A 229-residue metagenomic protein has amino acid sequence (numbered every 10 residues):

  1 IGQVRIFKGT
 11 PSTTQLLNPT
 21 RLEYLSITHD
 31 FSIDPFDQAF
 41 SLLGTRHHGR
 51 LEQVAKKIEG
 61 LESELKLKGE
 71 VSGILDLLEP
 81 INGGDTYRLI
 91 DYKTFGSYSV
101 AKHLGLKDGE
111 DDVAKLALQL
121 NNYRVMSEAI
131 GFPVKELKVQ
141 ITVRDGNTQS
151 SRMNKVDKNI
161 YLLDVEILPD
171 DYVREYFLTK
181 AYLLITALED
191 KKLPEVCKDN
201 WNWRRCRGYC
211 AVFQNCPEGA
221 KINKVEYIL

Functional and structural regions predicted by a protein language model:
I1-L89, G96-L104, A114, E128 (+1 more regions): Metal-dependent nuclease catalytic cores that hydrolyze phosphodiester bonds in DNA/RNA, characterized by
H48-E52, L120-R124, L178, Y182: Generic solvent-exposed, charged/amphipathic alpha-helical segments that serve as macromolecular interface scaffolds
K93-Y98, R144-G146: Short connector loops/turns at beta-strand edges and beta->alpha or beta->beta junctions
D108-G109: Extracellular loop and loop/strand-boundary signature of outer-membrane beta-barrel proteins
D112-M126: Short, charged, amphipathic alpha-helix that recurs within catalytic cores of restriction-modification and other
V125-L229: Metal-dependent nuclease catalytic regions and adjoining charged, substrate-binding loops involved in nucleic-acid end
